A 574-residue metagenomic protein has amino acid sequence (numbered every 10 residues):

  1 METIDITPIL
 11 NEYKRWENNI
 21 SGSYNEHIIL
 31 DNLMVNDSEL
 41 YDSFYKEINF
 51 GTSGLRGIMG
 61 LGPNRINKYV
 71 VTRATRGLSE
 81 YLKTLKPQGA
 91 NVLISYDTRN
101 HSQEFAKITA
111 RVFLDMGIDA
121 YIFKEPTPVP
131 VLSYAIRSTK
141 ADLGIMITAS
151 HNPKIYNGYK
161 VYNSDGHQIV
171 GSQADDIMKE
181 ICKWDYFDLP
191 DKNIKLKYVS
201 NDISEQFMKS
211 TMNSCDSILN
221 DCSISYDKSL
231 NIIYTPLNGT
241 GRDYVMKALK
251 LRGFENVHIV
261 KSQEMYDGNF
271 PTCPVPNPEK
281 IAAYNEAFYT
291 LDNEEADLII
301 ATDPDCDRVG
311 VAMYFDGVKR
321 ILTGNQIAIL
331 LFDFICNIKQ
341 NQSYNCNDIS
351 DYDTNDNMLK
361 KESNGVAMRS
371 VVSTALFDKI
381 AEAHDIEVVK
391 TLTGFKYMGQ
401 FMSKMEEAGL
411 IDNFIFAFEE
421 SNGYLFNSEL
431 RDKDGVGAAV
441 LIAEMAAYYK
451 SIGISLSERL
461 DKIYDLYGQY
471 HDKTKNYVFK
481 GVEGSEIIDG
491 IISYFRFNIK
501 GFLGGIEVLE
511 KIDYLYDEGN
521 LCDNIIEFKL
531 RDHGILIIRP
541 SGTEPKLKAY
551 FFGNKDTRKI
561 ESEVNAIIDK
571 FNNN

Functional and structural regions predicted by a protein language model:
T3-T109, L196-S229, T240: An N-terminal, well-structured beta->alpha segment
W16, E39-I48, N157-A283, T290-L291: Gly/Ser/Thr-enriched, mixed-charge loops and adjacent short helices that form phosphate/oxyanion-binding elements
F44-N64, A149-S150, P236-A248, P304 (+3 more regions): Conserved phosphate/anionic-ligand binding catalytic regions in large, soluble enzymes, centered on
N91-D97, N231-Y234, D243, Y314 (+1 more regions): Short glycine-rich or small-residue beta-strand-to-loop segments that form or flank ligand, phosphate, metal/Fe-S
L93-Y156, E255-G310: N-terminal small/polar loop signature for handling phosphorylated ligands or for N-terminal nucleophile
G158-I169, I194-L196, G268-V275, V311-R320 (+5 more regions): Short beta-alpha connecting loops at secondary-structure transitions that line or flank enzyme active sites
Y162-P190, N325-S343, E362-G365, R369-D378: Glycine-rich phosphate-binding loop plus the immediately following alpha-helix
A296-L298, T302, I338-D348, D353-P540 (+3 more regions): Phosphate-binding and adjacent anionic-ligand microenvironments
